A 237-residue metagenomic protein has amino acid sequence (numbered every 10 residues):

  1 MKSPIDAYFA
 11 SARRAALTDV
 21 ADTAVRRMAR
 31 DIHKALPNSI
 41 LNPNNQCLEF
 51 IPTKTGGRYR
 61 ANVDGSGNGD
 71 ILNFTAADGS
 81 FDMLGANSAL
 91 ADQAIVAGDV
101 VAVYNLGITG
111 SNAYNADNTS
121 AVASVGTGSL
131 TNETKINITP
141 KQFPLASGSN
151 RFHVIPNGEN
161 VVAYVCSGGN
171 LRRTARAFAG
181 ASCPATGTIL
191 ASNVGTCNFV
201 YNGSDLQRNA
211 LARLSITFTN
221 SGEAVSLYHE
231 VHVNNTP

Functional and structural regions predicted by a protein language model:
M1, F81, F152, F199-V200: Aromatic-residue hotspot detector
M1-H33: Aliphatic-rich helix starts adjacent to a transmembrane/signal segment
S11, L41-N44, V225: Non-catalytic, surface-exposed connector residues within folded enzymatic/regulatory domains
A21, A29-P184: N-terminal pilin/flagellin-like segments and related low-complexity appendage regions
G158-V161, G168-P237: Short linear sequence signals and composition-biased patches located at protein termini or domain-edge surfaces
